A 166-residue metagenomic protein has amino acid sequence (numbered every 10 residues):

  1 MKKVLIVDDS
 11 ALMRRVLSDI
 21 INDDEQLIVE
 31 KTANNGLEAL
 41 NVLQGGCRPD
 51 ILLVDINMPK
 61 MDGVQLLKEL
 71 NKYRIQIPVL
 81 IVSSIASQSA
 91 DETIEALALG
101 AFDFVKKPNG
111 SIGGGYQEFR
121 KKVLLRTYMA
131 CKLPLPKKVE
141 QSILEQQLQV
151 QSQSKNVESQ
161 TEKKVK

Functional and structural regions predicted by a protein language model:
M1-K166: Strand-loop microenvironment adjacent to phosphate/nucleotide-handling motifs in alpha/beta enzyme folds
